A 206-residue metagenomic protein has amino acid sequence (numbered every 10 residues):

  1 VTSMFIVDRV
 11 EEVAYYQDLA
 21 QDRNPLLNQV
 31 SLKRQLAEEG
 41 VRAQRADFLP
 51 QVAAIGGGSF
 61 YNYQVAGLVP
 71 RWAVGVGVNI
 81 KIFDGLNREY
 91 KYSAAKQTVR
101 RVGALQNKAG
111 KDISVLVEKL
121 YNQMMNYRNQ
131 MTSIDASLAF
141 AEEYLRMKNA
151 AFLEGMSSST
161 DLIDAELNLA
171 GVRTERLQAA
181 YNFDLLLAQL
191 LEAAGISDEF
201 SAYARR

Functional and structural regions predicted by a protein language model:
V1-A54, F200-R206: Amphipathic alpha-helical coiled-coil scaffold segments and their short linker/junction regions
T2-V10, R42, I55-K91, F200-R206: Small/polar, glycine/serine/threonine/aspartate-rich low-complexity segments that form flexible
N28-L32, R42-L49, P70-G75, N79-R146 (+3 more regions): Sec/SRP-type N-terminal targeting helices
S159-N168: Short, charged, amphipathic alpha-helical segments
E175-R206: Acidic, low-complexity, intrinsically disordered peripheral segments
